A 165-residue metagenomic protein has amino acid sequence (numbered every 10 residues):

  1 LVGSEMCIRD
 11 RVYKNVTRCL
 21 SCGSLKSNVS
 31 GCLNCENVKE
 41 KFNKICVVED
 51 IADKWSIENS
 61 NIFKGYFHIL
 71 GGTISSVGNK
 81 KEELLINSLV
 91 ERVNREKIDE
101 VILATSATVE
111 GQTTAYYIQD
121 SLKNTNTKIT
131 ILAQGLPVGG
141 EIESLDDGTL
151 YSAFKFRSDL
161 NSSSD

Functional and structural regions predicted by a protein language model:
L1-I8: Short, small-residue-biased leader/transition segments that mark boundaries at the very start of proteins
V2, K14, I62, K123: Short conserved AdoMet
R9-K54: Cys/His-rich short segments
V12, L25, N79, E83 (+1 more regions): Conserved phosphate/pyrophosphate-binding and hydrolysis machinery centered on Walker-type P-loop NTPases, extending
G31-N34, N79, G140-I142: Short, solvent-exposed polar/charged micro-motifs at secondary-structure junctions
N37-T105: Extended interfacial segments that mediate partner engagement and assembly in macromolecular machines
F63-K64, V90-D165: Long C-terminal interaction/binding lobes of large macromolecular proteins
